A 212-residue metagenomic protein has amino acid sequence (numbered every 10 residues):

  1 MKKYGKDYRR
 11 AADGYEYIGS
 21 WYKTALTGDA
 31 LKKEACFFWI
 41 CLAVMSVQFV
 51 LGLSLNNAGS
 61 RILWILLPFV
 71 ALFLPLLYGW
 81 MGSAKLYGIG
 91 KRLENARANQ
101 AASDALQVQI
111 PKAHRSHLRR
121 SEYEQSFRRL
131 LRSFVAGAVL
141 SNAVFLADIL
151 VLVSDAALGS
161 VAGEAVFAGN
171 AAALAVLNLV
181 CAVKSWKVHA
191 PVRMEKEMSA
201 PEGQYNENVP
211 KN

Functional and structural regions predicted by a protein language model:
M1-A30, N212: N-terminal, intrinsically disordered, low-complexity segments that immediately precede the first transmembrane helix
R9-W21, N57-A71, I110-R120: Hydrophobic alpha-helical transmembrane segments
G28-C41, L118-A143: Loop-to-transmembrane boundary segments
I40-L42, V47-G90, V176-V180: Hydrophobic alpha-helical membrane-embedded segments
S46-L51, A136-N170: Alpha-helical transmembrane segments and their membrane-interface junctions in multi-pass membrane proteins
F73-P111, A182-A190: Membrane-water interface of transmembrane alpha-helices
E94-F134, P201-Y205: Short membrane-interface loop/juxtamembrane segments of multi-pass integral membrane proteins
V183-N212: Cytosolic/matrix-facing juxtamembrane and C-terminal tails of multi-pass cellular membrane proteins
